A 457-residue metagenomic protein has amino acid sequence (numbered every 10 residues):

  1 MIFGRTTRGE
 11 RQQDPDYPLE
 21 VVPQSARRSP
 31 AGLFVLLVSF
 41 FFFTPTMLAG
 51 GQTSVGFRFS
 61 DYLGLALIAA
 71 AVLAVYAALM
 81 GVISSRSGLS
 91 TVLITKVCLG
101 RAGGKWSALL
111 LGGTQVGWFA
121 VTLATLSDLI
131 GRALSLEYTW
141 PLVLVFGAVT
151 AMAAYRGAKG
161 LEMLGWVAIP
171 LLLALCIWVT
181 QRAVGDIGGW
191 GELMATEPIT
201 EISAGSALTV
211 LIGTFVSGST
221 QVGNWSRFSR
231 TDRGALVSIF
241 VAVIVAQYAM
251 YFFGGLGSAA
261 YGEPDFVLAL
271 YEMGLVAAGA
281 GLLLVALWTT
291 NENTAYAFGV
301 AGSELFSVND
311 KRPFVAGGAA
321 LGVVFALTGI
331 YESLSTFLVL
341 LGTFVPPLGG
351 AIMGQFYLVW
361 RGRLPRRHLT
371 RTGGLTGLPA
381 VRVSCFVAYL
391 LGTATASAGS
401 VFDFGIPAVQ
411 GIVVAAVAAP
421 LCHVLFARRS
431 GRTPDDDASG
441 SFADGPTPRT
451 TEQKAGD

Functional and structural regions predicted by a protein language model:
M1-S60, I202-L208, T220, R227-G234 (+1 more regions): Membrane-interface "cap" regions at the ends of multi-pass membrane proteins
R28-M47, T180-D186, M194-G257, Y271-E292 (+1 more regions): Hydrophobic, membrane-embedded alpha-helices of multi-pass small-molecule transporters
L36-F40, S107-G112, A133-R156, P170-T180 (+4 more regions): Transmembrane alpha-helical segments of multi-pass small-molecule transport proteins
Q52, G56, G81-V82, T125-A133 (+5 more regions): Membrane-water interface regions at transmembrane-helix termini and the short interhelical loops of multi-pass membrane
Q52-V82, K96, G103-K105, V243-I244: Extracellular loop-to-transmembrane helix junctions
G104-L136, L171, L287-E304: Hydrophobic transmembrane alpha-helices that form the core helical bundles of multi-pass secondary transporters
S127, P141-F146, T150-A183, P198 (+3 more regions): Membrane-interface loop-to-helix entry segments
G350-V424, R429-G445: C-terminal membrane-solvent junction of multi-pass transporters and transport-like membrane proteins
